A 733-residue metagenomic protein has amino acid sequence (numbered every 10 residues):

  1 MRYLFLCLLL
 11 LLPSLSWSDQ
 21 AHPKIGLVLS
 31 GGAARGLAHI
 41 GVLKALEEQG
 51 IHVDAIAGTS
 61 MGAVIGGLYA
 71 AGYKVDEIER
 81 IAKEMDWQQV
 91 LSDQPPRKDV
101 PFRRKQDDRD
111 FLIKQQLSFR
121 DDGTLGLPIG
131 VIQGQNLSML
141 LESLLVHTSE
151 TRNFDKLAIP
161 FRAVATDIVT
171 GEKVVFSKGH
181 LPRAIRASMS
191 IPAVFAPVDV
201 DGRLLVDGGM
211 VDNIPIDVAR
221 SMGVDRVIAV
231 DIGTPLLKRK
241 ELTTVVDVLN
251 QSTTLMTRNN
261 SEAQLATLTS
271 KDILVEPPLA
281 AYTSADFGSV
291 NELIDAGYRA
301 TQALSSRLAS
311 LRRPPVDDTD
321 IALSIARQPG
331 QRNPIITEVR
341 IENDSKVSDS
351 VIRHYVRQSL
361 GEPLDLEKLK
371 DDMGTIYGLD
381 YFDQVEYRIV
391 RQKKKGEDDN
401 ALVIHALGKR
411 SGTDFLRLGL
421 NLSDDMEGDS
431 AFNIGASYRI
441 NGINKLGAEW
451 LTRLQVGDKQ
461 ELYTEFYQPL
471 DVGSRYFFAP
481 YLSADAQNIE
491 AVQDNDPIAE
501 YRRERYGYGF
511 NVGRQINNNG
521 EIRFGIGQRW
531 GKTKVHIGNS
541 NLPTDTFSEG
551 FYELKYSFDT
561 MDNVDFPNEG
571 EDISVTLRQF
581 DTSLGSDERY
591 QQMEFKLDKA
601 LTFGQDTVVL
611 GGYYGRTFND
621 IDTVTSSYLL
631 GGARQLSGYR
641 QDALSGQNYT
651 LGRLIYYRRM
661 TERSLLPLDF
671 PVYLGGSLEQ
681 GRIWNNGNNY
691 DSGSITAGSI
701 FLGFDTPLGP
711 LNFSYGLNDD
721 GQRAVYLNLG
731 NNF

Functional and structural regions predicted by a protein language model:
Y3-L12: Sec-dependent N-terminal signal peptides
W17-T59, G67-E386, V390, K409-R410: Patatin-like phospholipase
P23-I25, Q49, L157-F161, L181 (+18 more regions): Envelope-exposed proteins and targeting segments
G32, G62, G171, D207 (+17 more regions): Buried hydrophobic packing residues in well-ordered domains
A165-D167, S177, P277, N343-S345 (+10 more regions): Flexible glycine-/small-residue-rich
L237-R239, A309-I325, I526-R529, G570-I573 (+2 more regions): Acidic/histidine-enriched alpha-helical segments
E367, D372, Q384-L554, F558-M561 (+4 more regions): Gram-negative/organellar outer-membrane beta-barrel architecture
A401-V403, F415-D425, N541, E549-V672 (+3 more regions): C-terminal outer-membrane beta-barrel translocator/porin domains of Gram-negative envelope proteins and their
